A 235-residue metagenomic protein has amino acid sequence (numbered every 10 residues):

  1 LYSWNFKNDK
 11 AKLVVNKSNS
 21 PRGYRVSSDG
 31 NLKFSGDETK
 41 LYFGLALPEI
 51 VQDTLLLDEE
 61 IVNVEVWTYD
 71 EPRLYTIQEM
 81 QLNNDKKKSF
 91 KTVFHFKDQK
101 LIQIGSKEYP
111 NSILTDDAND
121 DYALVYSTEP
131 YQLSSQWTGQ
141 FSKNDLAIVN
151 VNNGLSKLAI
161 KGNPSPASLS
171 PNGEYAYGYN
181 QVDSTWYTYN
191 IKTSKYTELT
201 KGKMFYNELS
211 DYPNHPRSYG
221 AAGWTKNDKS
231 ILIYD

Functional and structural regions predicted by a protein language model:
L1-D235: Beta-propeller folds
